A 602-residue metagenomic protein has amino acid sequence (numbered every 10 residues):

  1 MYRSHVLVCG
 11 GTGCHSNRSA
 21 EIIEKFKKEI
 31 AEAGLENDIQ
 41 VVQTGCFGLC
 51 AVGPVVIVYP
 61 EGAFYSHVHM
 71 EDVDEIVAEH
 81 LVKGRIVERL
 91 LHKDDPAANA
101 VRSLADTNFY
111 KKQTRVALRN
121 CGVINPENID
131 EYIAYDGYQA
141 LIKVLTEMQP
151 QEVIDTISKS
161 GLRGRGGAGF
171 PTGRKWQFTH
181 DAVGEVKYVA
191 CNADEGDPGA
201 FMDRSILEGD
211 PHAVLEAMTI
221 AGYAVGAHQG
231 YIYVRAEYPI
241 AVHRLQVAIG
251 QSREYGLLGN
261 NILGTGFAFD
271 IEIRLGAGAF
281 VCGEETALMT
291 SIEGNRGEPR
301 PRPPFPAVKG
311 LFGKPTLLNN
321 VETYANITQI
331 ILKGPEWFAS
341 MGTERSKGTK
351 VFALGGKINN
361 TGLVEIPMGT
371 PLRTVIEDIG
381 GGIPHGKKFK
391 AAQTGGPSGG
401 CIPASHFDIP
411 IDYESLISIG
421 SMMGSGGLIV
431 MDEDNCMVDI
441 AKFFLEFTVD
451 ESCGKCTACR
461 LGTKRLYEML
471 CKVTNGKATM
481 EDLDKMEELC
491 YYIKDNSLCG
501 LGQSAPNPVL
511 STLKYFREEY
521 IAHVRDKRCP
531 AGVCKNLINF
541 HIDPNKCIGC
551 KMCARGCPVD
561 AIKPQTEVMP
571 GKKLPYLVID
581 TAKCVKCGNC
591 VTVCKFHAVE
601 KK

Functional and structural regions predicted by a protein language model:
Y2-H5, S19-Q43, P60-R89, A140-I157 (+8 more regions): Ferredoxin-type iron-sulfur electron-transfer modules in oxidoreductases and energy-metabolism complexes
C14, I157-T179, G278-T290, R296 (+2 more regions): Conserved phosphate/anionic-ligand binding catalytic regions in large, soluble enzymes, centered on
V52-I57, A458-K464, M552-K572, Y576 (+1 more regions): Iron-sulfur cluster-binding cysteine motifs and their immediate structural context in ferredoxin-like electron-transfer
L91-K159, N319-G334: Flexible inter-domain linker/hinge segments
Q113, V242-M368, G380: Hydrophobic alpha-helical positions that pack around
I142-V183, S340, R345, A353 (+3 more regions): Accessory "access/gating" subregions that flank catalytic or transport cores
A217-T219, G369-P384: Short amphipathic, charge-patterned alpha-helical segments
G348-N360, I366, L372, P530-T581 (+1 more regions): C-terminal accessory/binding modules appended to enzymatic or scaffolding proteins
